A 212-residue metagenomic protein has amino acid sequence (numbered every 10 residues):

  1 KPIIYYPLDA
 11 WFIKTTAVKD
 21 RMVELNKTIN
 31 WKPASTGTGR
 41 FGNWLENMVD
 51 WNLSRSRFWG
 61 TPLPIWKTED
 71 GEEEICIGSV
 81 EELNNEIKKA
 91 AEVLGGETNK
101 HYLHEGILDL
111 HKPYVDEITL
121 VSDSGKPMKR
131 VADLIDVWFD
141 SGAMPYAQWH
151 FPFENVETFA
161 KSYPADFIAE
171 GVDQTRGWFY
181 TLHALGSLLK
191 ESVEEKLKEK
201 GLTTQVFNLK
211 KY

Functional and structural regions predicted by a protein language model:
K1-Y212: Structured secondary-structure scaffolds
